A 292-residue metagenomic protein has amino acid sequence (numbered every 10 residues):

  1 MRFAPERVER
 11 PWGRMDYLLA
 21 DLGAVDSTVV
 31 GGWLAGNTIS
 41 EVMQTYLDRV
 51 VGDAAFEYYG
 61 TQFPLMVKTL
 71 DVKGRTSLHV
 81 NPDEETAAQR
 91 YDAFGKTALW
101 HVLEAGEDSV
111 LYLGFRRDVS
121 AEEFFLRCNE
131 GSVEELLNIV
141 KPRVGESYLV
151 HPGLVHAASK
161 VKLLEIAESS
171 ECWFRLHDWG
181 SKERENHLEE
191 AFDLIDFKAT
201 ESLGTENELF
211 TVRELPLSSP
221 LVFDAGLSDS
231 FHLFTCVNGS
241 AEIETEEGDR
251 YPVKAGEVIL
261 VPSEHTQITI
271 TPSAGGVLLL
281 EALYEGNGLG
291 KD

Functional and structural regions predicted by a protein language model:
M1-V119, S170, D178-E201, V212 (+1 more regions): Transition-metal
Y58-Y59, K68, Q89-D92, V222-S228 (+2 more regions): Short histidine-centered beta-strand/loop micro-motifs that create catalytic or ligand/metal-coordination sites
V67, T76, A98-H101, I139-V140 (+3 more regions): His/acidic/aromatic-lined binding-pocket segments of jelly-roll/cupin-type domains and related regulatory beta-sandwich
D71-R75, E84, G95, A105-D108 (+4 more regions): Ligand-binding loop in jelly-roll beta-barrel domains
G95, E104-V144, L149: Intrinsically disordered, low-complexity linker/loop segments enriched in Gly/Pro and charged/polar residues
C128-L136, S147-L149, L154-S202: An exposed, glycine/acidic-rich loop-and-rim segment of catalytic or binding clefts
L137-L149, A157-A158, T245-H265: Short acidic-glycine-tyrosine-enriched beta hairpin
L203-E257, E264-T266: Acidic/His-leaning functional-site neighborhoods
